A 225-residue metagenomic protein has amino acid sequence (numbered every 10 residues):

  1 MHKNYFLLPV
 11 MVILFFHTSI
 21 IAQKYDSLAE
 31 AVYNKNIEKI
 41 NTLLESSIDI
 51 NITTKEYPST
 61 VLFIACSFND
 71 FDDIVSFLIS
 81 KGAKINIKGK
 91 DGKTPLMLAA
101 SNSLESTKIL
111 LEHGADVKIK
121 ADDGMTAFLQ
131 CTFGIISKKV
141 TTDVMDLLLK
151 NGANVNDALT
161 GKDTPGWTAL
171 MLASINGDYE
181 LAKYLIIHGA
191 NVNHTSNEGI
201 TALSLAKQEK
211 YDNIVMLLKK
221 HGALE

Functional and structural regions predicted by a protein language model:
M1-L8: Bacterial N-terminal signal peptides that target proteins for export
P9-H17: Bacterial N-terminal signal peptides
I21-S46, S76, S80, L129 (+4 more regions): Intrinsically disordered, low-complexity regulatory segments in ankyrin-centric signaling systems
Q23-E30, T53-L62, K88-T94, K120-F133 (+2 more regions): Ankyrin-repeat boundary/"N-cap" motif
E30-K35, I64-F71, L98-S103, Q130-T141 (+2 more regions): Ankyrin repeat A-helix N-terminal signature
L44-D49, S76-K84, K108-D116, D146-V155 (+2 more regions): Ankyrin repeat domain, specifically the short helix-to-loop turn at the C-terminus of the second helix of each repeat
E45-I74: N-terminal, post-signal-peptide region of Sec/Tat-exported proteins
T195-E225: Leucine-rich solenoid repeat scaffolds
